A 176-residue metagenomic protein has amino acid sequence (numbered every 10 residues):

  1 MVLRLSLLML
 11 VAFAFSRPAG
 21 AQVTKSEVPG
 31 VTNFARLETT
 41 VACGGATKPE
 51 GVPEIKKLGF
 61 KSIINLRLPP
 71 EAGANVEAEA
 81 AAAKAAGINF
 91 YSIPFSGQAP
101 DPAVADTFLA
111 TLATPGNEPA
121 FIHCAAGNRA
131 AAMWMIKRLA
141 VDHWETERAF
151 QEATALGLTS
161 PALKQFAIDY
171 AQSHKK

Functional and structural regions predicted by a protein language model:
L5-R17: Bacterial N-terminal signal peptides
F15-A120, A132-K176: Cys-dependent protein tyrosine phosphatase-like superfamily
C124: Short cysteine clusters
G127: Substrate/cofactor-recognition hotspot
